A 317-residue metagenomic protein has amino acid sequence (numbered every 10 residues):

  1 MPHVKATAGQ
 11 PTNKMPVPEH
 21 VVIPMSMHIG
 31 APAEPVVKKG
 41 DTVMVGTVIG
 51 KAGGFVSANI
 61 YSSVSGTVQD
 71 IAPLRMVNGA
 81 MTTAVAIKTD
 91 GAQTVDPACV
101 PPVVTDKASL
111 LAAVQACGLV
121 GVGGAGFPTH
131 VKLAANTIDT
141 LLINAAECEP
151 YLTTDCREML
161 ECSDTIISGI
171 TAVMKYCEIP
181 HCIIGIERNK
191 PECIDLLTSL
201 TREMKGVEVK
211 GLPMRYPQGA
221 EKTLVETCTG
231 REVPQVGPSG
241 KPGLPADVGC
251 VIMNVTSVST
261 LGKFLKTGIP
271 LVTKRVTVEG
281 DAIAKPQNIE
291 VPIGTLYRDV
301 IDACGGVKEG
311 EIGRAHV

Functional and structural regions predicted by a protein language model:
M1-V36, A86: N-terminal, Lys/Arg-enriched amphipathic/low-complexity engagement segments that precede the first folded domain
A33-T42, G46: Short histidine-centered loop motifs in beta-beta connectors
G66-V68: Conserved hydrophobic positions within beta-strands
D70-F127, A135-N136, P191: Acidic low-complexity segments
G121, L141-D155, A282: Gly-rich Lys/Arg/Thr-decorated short loops/hinges at beta-loop-alpha junctions or inter-strand turns that position
L160-Y176: Histidine-anchored nucleotide/phosphate-binding helix
P180-Y297, A303-G310: Hydrophobic alpha-helical positions that pack around
A315-V317: Conserved small/polar residues in nucleotide/adenosyl-binding loops
